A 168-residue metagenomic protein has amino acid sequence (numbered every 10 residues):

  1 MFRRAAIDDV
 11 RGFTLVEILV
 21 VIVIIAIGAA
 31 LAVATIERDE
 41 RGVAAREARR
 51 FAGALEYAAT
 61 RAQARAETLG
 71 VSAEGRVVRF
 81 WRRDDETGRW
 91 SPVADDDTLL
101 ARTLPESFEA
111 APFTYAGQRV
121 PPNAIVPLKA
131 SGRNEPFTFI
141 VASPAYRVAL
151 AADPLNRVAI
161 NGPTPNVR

Functional and structural regions predicted by a protein language model:
M1-A6, L19-V20, I27, L31-G53 (+4 more regions): N-terminal helix-rich module
R11-V23: N-terminal signal-anchor/signal peptide hydrophobic helix marking the start of the first transmembrane segment
